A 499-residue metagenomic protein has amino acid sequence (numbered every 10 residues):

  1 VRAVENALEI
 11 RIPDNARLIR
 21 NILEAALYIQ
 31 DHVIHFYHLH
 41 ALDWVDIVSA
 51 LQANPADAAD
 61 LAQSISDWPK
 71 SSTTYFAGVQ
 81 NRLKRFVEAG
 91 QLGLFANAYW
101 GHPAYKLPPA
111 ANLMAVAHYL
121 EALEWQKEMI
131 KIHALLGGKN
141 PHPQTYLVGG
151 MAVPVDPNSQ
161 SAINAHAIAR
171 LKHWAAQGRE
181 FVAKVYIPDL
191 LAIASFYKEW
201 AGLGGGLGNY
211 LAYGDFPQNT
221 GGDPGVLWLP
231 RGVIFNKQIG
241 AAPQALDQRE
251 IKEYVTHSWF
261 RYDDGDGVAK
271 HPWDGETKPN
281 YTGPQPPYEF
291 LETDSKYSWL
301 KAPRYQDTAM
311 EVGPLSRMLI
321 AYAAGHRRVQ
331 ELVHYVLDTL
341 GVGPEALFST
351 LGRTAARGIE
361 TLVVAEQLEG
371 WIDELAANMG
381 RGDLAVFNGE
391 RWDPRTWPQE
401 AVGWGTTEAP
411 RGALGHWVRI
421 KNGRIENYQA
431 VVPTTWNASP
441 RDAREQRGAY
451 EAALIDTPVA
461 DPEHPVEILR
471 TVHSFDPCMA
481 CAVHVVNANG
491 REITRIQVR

Functional and structural regions predicted by a protein language model:
V1-R499: Metal/cofactor-centered catalytic core regions of large enzymes
